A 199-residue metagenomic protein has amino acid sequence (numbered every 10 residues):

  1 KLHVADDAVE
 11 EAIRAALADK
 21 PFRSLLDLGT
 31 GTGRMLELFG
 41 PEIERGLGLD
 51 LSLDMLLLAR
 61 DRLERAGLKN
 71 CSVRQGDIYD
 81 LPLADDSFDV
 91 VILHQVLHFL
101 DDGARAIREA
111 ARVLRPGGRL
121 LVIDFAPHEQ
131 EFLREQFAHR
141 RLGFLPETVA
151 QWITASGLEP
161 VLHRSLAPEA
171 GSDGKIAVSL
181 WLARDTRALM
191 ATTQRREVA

Functional and structural regions predicted by a protein language model:
V4-R23: Conserved alpha-helix/loop element of class I SAM-dependent methyltransferases that forms part of the SAM/SAH-binding
S24-L26, T32-D80: Class I SAM-dependent methyltransferase SAM/SAH-binding core
Y79-V90: A short acidic, Gly/Pro-enriched loop at the edge of an enzyme's catalytic core that lines a small-molecule cofactor
D89-D102: A short SAM/SAH-binding and catalytic strip from SAM-dependent methyltransferases
D101-R105, Q130: Short N-terminal helix/helix-N-cap motif within the alpha/beta-hydrolase-1
A104-R119: A short glycine-rich, Lys/Arg-flanked "PGG" loop and its adjoining helix->strand segment in the class I
L121-K175, L180: C-terminal alpha-helical "lid/dimerization" subdomain adjacent to the S-adenosyl-L-methionine
P168-A199: Core SAM-dependent methyltransferase catalytic element
